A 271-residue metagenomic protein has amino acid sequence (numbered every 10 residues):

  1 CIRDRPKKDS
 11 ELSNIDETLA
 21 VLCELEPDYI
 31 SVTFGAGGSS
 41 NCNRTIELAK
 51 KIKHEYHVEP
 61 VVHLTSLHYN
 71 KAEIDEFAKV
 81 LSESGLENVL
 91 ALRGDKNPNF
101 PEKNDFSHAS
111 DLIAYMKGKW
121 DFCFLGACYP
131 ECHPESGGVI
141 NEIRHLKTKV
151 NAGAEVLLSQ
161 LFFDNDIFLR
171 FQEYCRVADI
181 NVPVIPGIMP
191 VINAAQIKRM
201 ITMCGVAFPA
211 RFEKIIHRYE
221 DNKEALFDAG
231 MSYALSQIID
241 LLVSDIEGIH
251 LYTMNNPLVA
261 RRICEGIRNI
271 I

Functional and structural regions predicted by a protein language model:
C1-D4: Conserved small/polar residues in nucleotide/adenosyl-binding loops
D9-L22, K71-K79, G138-T148, G230-D240: Short, acidic/polar
S10, N104-Y129, D179-M231, S236 (+1 more regions): Active-site pocket-lining/capping segments in soluble small-molecule metabolic enzymes
L12-V21, G38-Y56: Glycine-rich, positively charged N-terminal anion/phosphate-binding segment
P27-L48, G94-N104, E155-F168, M254-N256: Glycine-rich, proline-tolerant flexible connector loops at the mouths of alpha/beta enzymes
I30, L81, K149, G153 (+2 more regions): Conserved, mostly hydrophobic/aromatic
S66-V80, K103-F106: Glycine-rich anion/phosphate-binding loops
F168, P257-I271: C-terminal helical cap(s) of enzyme catalytic domains, especially alpha/beta-barrels
